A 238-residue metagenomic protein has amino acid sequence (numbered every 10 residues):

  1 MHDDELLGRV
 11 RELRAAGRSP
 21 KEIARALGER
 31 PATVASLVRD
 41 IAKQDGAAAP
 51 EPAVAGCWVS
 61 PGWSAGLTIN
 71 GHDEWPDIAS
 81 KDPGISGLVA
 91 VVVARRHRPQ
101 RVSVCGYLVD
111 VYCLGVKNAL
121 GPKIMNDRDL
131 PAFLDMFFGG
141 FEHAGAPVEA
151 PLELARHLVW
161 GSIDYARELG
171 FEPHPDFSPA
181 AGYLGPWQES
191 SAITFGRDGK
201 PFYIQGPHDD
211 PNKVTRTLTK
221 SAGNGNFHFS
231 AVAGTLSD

Functional and structural regions predicted by a protein language model:
H2-R18: Short, amphipathic alpha-helical "recognition" segments used to contact nucleic acids or chromatin
R25-R39: Short, basic interhelical loop/turn and adjoining N-cap of the next helix at nucleic-acid- or acidic-partner-contacting
G46-D238: Non-catalytic terminal/accessory regions
